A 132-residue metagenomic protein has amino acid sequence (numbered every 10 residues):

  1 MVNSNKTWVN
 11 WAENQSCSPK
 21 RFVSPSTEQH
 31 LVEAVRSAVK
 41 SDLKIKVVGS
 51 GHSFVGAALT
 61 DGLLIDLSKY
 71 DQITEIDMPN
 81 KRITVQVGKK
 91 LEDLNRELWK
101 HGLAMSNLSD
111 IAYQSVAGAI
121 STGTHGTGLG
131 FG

Functional and structural regions predicted by a protein language model:
V2-A12: N-terminal regions that are enriched for targeting/export leaders and immediately downstream pro/stem segments
S16-D110, G123-G128: Glycine-rich N-terminal segment of FAD-binding domains in flavoprotein oxidoreductases, spanning the beta-loop-helix
Y113: Short loop/turn segments at beta-alpha junctions that line or gate ligand-sensing/allosteric surfaces
G130-G132: Short Gly/Pro-enriched turn/cap motifs at secondary-structure boundaries
